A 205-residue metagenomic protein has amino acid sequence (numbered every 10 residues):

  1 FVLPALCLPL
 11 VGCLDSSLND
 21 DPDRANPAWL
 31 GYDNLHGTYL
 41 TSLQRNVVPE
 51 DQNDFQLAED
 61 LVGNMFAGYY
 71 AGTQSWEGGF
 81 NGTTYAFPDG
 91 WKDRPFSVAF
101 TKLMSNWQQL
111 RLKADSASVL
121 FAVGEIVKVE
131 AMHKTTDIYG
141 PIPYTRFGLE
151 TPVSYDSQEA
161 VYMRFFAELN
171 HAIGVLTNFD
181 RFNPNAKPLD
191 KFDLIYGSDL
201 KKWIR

Functional and structural regions predicted by a protein language model:
F1-V11: Sec-dependent bacterial lipoprotein signal peptides
V11, D23, A28, P49-N53 (+6 more regions): Generic marker of "main functional regions" within proteins
C13-A71, G90, R94, V98: Membrane-proximal, proline-rich intrinsically disordered regions
T73-R205: Structured, solvent-exposed acidic/aromatic patches
